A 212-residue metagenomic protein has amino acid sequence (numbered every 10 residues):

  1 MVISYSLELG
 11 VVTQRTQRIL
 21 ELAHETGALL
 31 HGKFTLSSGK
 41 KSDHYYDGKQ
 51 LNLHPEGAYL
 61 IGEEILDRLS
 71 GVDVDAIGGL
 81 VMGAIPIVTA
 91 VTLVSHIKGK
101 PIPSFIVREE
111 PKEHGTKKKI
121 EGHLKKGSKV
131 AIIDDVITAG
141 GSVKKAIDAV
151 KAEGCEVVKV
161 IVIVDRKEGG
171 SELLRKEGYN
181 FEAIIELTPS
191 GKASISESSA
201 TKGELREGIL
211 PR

Functional and structural regions predicted by a protein language model:
V2-L9, T13-L22, D148-R212: PRPP-dependent phosphoribosyltransferase catalytic core
Y5-V72: Active-site-facing substrate-recognition patch
I65-D75, I147, K151-E153: Phosphate/pyrophosphate-binding loops at sites that engage ATP/ADP/AMP, CoA/4′-phosphopantetheine, polyphosphate
D73-G83, K159-I161: Short glycine-rich phosphate-binding loop at a beta-alpha junction
I77-G78, F105, V158, E182: Structural detector of well-ordered beta-strand residues that form the stable sheet scaffold of enzyme domains
V88-A131, G141-K144, E197, T201 (+1 more regions): Short, glycine/charge-rich flexible loops or terminal/linker lids adjacent to PRPP-binding catalytic cores
T138: Short active-site segment of divalent metal-dependent hydrolases/proteases that encodes the spacing between
